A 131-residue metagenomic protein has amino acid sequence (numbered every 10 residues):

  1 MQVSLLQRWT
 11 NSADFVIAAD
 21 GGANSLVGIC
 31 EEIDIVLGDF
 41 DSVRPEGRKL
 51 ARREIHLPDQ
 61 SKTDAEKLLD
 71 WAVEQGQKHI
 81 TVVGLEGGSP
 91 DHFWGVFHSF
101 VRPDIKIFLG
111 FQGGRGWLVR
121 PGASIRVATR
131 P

Functional and structural regions predicted by a protein language model:
M1-G47: N-terminal beta-strand-loop-alpha-helix module at the start of alpha/beta ligand-binding or catalytic domains
Q2-S4, K62-E66, S89-W94: Short glycine/serine/threonine-rich phosphate/pyrophosphate-binding segments that cradle anionic phosphate groups
A13, I33, A51-R52, Q77 (+1 more regions): Short, well-ordered alpha-helix to beta-strand connector turns
G21, F40-S42, D59, L85-G87 (+1 more regions): Short, ordered loop/turn segments at secondary-structure junctions
I29, D39, G47-K49, H92-G95 (+1 more regions): Short, well-ordered secondary-structure micro-motifs
A51-Q75: Short phosphate-binding loop-to-helix
V73-Q75, H79-P121: Anionic-ligand-binding alpha/beta catalytic cores of soluble enzymes and soluble regulatory domains that recognize
S124-P131: Active-site oxyanion/phosphate-handling segment shared across diverse enzymes
